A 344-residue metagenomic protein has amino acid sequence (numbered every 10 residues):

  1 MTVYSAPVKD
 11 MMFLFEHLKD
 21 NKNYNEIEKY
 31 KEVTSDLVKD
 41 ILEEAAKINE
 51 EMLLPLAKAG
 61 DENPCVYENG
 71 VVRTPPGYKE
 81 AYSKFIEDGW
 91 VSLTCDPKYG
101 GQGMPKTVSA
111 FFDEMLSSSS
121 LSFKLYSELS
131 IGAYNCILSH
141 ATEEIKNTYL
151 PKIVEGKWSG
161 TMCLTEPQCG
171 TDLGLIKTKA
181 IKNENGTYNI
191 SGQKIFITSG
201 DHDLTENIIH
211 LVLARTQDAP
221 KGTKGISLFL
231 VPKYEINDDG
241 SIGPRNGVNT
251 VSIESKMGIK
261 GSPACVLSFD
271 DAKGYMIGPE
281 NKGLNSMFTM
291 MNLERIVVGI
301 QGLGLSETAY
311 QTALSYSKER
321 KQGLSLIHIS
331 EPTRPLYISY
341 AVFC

Functional and structural regions predicted by a protein language model:
M1-L125, E144, T148: Amphipathic, small/basic residue-rich leader segments at the start of a protein or domain
H17-E26, Y78-G89, S109, T187-I190 (+4 more regions): Active-site-adjacent bridging/hinge elements
C65, Y126-S130, A141-T178: Internal maturation/activation junctions in enzymes
E68-S83, W90-C95, T161-N183, Q193-H202: Flexible, glycine/threonine-enriched loop-and-boundary segments that flank and lead into catalytic domains of large
T187-R245: A short core secondary-structure module
F196-T198, E235-V251, K256, P263-E294 (+1 more regions): A glycine-rich, basic-preceded beta-loop-alpha segment at the flavin cofactor/substrate interface of flavin-utilizing
G299-Q311: Alpha-helical support elements that line or immediately flank enzyme active sites and cofactor-binding pockets
I327-C344: Single conserved hydrophobic/aromatic residue that forms the stacking wall/gate of nucleotide- or nucleobase-binding
